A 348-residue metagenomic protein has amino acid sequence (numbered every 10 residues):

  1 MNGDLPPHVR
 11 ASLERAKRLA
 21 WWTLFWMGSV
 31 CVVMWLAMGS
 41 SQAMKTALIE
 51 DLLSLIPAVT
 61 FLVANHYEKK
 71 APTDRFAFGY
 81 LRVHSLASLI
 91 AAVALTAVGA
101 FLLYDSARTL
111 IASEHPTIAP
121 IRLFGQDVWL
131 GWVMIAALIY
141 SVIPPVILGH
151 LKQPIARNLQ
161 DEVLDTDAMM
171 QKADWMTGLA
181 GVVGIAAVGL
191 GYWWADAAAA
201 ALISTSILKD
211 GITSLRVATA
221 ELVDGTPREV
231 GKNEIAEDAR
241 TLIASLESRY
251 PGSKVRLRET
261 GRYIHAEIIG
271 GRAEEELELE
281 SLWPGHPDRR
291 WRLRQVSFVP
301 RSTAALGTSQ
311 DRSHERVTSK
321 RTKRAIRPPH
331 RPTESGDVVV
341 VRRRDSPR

Functional and structural regions predicted by a protein language model:
M1-A20, D210-R348: Peripheral (non-transmembrane) domains and long loops of multi-pass membrane proteins
M1-N233: Alpha-helical transmembrane cores and adjacent cytosolic helix/loop segments of polytopic membrane transporters
